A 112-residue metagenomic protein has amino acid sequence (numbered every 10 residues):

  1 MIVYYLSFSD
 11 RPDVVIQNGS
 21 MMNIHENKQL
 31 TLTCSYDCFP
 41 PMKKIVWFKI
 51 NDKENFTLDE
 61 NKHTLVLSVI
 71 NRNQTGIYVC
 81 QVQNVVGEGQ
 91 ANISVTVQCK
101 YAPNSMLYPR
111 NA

Functional and structural regions predicted by a protein language model:
M1, C34, W47-F48, C80: Core motif of extracellular immunoglobulin-like domains
M1, H25-Q29, P40-M42, D59-E60 (+2 more regions): Solvent-exposed loop/turn motifs of extracellular immunoglobulin-like beta-sandwich domains
M1-R11, V79-Y101: Extracellular/luminal immunoglobulin-like beta-sandwich modules
S9-V14, G19, M42, Y101-N104: Proline-centered linker/hinge motifs at extracellular inter-domain junctions
G19-I24, P109-A112: Short beta-strand segments of immunoglobulin-like
S20, L30, H63-V66: Short strand-edge motifs at loop-to-beta-strand transitions and within beta-strands of extracellular beta-rich domains
D37-N51: Solvent-exposed loop segments of extracellular immunoglobulin-like
K49-L67: Surface-exposed, flexible coil segments in extracellular/virion-facing regions
